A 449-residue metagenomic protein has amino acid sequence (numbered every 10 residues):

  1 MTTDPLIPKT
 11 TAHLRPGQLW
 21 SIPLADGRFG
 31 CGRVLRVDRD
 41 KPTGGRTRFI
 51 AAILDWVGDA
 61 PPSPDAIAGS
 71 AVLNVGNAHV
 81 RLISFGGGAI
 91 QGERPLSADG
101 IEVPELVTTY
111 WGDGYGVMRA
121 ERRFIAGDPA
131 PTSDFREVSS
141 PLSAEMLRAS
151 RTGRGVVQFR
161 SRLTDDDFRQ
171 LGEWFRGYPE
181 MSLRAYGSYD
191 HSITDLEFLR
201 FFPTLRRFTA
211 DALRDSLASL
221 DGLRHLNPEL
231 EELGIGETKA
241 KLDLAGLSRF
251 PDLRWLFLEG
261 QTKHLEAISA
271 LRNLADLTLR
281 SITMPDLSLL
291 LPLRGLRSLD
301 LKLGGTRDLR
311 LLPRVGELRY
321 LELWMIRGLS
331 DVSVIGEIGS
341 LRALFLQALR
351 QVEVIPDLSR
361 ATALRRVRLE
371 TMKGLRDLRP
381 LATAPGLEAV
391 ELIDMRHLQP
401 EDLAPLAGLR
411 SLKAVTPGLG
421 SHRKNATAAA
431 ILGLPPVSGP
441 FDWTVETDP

Functional and structural regions predicted by a protein language model:
M1-R15: Mixed-charge, Lys/Arg-rich low-complexity intrinsically disordered regions
A25-G27: Glycine-centered tight beta-turn/hairpin loop motif at sheet-sheet or coil-to-beta transitions
F29-R39: Short beta-strand-centered aromatic/proline hotspots
D40-I53, L256, V390: Short, solvent-exposed secondary-structure boundary/capping segments
G58-E137: Intrinsically disordered, low-complexity, charged/polar segments
L142, M146, R151-R200, T204-P449: Concave beta-strand-loop units of leucine-rich repeat
